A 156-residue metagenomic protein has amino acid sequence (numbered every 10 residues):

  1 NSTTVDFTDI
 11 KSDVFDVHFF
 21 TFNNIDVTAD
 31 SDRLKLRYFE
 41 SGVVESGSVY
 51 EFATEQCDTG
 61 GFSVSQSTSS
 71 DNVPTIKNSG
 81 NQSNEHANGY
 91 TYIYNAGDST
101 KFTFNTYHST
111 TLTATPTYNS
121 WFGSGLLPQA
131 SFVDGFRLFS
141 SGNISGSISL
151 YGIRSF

Functional and structural regions predicted by a protein language model:
N1-F156: Surface-exposed molecular-recognition determinants
